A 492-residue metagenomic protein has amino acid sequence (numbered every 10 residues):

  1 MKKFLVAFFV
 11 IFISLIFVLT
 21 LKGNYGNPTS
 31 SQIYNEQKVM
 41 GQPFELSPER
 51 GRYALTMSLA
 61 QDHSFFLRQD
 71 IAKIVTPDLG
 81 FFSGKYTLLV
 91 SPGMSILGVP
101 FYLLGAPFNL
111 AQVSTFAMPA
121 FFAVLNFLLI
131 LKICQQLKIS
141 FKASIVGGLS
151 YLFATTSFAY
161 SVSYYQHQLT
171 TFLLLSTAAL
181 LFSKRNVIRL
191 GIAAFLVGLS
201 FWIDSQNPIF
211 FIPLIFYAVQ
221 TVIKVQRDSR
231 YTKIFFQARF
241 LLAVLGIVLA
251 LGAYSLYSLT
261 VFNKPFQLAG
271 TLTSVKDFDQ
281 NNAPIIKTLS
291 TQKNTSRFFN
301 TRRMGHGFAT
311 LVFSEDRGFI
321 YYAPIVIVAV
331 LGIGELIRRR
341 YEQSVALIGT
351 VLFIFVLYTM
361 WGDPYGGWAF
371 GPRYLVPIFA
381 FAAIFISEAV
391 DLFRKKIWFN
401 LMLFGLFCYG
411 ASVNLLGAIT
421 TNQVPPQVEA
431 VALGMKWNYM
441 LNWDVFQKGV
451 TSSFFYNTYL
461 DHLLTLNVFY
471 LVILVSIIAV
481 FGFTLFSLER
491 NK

Functional and structural regions predicted by a protein language model:
K2, I320-I348, A382-A389, N400-C408 (+1 more regions): Hydrophobic, aromatic-rich transmembrane alpha-helices and their immediate juxtamembrane boundary segments
S83-V99, L104-L128, Y160-Y164, E315 (+1 more regions): Loop-to-helix entry region of an early transmembrane alpha helix in multi-pass inner-membrane enzymes
A111-Q112, F127-F153, T171-F172, R185-I192 (+2 more regions): Transmembrane-helix signature of polytopic, membrane-embedded enzymes that assemble or transfer cell-envelope glycans
S114-K138, S176, L331-G334: Transmembrane-helix motifs of polytopic, lipid-linked glycan transferases
P119, S144-T155, S163, L175-A179 (+1 more regions): Short helix- or helix-capping micro-motifs that position conserved polar/aromatic residues at function-defining sites
K138, T177-G191, S200, K224: Membrane-interface transmembrane helices that cradle and orient dolichyl/undecaprenyl
T170-L173, G191-F195, Q206-K224, A250-Y254 (+1 more regions): Transmembrane-embedded, aromatic-rich helix segments that form part of the hydrophobic channel/pocket engaging
Q220, R239-G332, Y341, T350-Y358 (+1 more regions): Membrane-lumen/periplasm interface segments of specific transmembrane helices in polyprenyl phosphate-linked
